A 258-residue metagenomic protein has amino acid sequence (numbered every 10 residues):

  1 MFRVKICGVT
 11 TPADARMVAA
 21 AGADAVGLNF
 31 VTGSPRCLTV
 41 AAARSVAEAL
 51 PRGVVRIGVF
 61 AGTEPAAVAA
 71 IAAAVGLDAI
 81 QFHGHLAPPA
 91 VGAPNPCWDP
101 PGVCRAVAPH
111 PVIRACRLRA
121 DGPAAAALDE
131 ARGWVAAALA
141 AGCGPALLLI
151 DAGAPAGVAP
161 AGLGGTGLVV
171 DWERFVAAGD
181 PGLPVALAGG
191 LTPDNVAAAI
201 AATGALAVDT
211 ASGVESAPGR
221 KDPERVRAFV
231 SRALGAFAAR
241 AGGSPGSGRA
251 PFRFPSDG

Functional and structural regions predicted by a protein language model:
M1-V4: Extreme N-terminal starter segment of soluble prokaryotic enzymes
A15, A43, V68-A69, V135 (+3 more regions): Generic hydrophobic/aromatic pocket-lining and core-packing "Φ" positions
M17-G27, A74-L77: Catalytic domains of carbohydrate-active enzymes, especially glycoside hydrolases
V18, I80, L148, D171 (+4 more regions): Conserved, mostly hydrophobic/aromatic
A23-P35, Q81-A87, A152-G157, T203-V226: Glycine-rich phosphate-binding active-site loops on the catalytic face of alpha/beta enzymes
F30-P35, A47-L187: Conserved anion-binding
A41-A42, V46-L50, G92-N95, V103-V107 (+1 more regions): C-terminal helical cap(s) of enzyme catalytic domains, especially alpha/beta-barrels
E173-A205, E215: A C-terminal functional module that forms or caps the active site or interfaces directly with catalytic machinery
